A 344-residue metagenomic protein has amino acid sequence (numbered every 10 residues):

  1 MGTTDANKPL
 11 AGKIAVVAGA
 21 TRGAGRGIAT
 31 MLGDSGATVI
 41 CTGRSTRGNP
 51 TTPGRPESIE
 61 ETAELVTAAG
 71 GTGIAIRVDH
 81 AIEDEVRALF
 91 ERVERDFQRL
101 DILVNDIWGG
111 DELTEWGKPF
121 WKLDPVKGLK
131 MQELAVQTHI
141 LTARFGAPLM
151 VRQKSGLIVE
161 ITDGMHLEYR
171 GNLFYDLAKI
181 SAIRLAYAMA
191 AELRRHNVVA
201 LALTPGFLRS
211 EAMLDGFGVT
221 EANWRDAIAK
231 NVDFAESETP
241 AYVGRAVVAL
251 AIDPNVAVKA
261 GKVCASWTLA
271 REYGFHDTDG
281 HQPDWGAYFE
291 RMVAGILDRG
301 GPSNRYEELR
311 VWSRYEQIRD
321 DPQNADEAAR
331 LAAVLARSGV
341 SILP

Functional and structural regions predicted by a protein language model:
K13, G71-T72, R99-L100, M150-G164 (+2 more regions): Active-site loop of short-chain dehydrogenase/reductase
I14, T21-R22: Conserved glycine-rich cofactor-binding loop
S35-E61: Conserved glycine-rich Rossmann-like NAD(P)H-binding loop of the short-chain dehydrogenase/reductase
P56-E60, R77-L89, P125: The beta1-alpha1 cofactor-binding region of Rossmann-like NAD(H)/NADP(H)-dependent oxidoreductases
G109-L113, W121-K127, M131, L157-R195 (+1 more regions): Catalytic loop of short-chain dehydrogenase/reductase
A143-R144, Y187: A short, exposed helix-loop element centered on a Lys and neighboring polar residues
A202, A222-L343: C-terminal helical subdomain
